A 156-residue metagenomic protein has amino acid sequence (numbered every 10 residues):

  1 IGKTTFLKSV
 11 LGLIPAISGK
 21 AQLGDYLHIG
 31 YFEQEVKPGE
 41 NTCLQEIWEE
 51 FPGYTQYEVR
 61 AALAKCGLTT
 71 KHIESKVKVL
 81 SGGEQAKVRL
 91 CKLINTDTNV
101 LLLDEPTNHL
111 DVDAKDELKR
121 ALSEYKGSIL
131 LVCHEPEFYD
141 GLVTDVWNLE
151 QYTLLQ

Functional and structural regions predicted by a protein language model:
I1-Q156: ABC ATP-binding cassette signature C-motif
